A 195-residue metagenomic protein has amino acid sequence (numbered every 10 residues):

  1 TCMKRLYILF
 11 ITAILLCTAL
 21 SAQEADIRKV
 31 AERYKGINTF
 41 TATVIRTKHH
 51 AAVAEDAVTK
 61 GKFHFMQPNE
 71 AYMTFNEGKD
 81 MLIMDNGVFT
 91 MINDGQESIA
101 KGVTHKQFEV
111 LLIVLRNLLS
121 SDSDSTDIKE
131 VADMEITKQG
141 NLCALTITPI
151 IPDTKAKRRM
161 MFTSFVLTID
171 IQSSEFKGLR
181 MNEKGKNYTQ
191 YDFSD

Functional and structural regions predicted by a protein language model:
T1-F10: Bacterial N-terminal signal peptides that target proteins for export
L9-T18: Bacterial N-terminal signal peptides
L20-E24: Boundary at the C-terminal end of the N-terminal hydrophobic targeting segment
A25-T43, K48-H49, E55-D56, I92-D153 (+1 more regions): Flexible, processing/modification-adjacent segments and terminal tails in exported/periplasmic/extracellular proteins
V58-K60: Low-complexity, intrinsically disordered segments exposed to solvent
K62-I113, T189: An acidic-aromatic
T126-D195: Gly/Pro-enriched, hydrophobic low-complexity segments that function as extracytoplasmic propeptides/linkers
